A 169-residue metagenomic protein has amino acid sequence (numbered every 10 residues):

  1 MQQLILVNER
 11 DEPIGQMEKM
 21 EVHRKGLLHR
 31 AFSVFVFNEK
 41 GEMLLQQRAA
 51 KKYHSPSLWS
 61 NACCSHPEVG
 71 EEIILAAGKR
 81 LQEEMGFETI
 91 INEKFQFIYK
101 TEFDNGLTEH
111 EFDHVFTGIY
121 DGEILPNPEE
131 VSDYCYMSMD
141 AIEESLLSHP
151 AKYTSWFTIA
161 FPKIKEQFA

Functional and structural regions predicted by a protein language model:
M1-S33, E39: Acidic, metal-coordinating catalytic segment for phosphate/diphosphate chemistry, firing primarily on the Nudix
K25-L27, H54-W59, C135-S138: A short, polar/proline- and glycine-enriched secondary-structure boundary/capping micro-motif
S33-C63: A glycine-rich, hydrophobic loop/mini-helix early in the fold
K40, I74, E84-E123: Active-site segment of metal-dependent pyrophosphate-handling enzymes, primarily the Nudix hydrolase catalytic core
A62, A77, L81: Hydrophobic alpha-helical positions that pack around
V69, I98, L107-A169: Nudix hydrolase/Nudix homology domain
